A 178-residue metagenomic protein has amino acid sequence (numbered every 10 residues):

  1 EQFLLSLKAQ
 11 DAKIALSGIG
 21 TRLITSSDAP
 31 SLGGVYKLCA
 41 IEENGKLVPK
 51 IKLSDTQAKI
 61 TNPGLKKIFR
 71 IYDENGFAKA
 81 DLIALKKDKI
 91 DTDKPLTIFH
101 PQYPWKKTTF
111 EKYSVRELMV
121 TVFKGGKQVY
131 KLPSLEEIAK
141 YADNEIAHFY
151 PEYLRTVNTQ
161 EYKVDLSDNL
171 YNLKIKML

Functional and structural regions predicted by a protein language model:
Q2-L178: Gly/Ser/Thr/Ala-enriched C-terminal appendages of enzymes
